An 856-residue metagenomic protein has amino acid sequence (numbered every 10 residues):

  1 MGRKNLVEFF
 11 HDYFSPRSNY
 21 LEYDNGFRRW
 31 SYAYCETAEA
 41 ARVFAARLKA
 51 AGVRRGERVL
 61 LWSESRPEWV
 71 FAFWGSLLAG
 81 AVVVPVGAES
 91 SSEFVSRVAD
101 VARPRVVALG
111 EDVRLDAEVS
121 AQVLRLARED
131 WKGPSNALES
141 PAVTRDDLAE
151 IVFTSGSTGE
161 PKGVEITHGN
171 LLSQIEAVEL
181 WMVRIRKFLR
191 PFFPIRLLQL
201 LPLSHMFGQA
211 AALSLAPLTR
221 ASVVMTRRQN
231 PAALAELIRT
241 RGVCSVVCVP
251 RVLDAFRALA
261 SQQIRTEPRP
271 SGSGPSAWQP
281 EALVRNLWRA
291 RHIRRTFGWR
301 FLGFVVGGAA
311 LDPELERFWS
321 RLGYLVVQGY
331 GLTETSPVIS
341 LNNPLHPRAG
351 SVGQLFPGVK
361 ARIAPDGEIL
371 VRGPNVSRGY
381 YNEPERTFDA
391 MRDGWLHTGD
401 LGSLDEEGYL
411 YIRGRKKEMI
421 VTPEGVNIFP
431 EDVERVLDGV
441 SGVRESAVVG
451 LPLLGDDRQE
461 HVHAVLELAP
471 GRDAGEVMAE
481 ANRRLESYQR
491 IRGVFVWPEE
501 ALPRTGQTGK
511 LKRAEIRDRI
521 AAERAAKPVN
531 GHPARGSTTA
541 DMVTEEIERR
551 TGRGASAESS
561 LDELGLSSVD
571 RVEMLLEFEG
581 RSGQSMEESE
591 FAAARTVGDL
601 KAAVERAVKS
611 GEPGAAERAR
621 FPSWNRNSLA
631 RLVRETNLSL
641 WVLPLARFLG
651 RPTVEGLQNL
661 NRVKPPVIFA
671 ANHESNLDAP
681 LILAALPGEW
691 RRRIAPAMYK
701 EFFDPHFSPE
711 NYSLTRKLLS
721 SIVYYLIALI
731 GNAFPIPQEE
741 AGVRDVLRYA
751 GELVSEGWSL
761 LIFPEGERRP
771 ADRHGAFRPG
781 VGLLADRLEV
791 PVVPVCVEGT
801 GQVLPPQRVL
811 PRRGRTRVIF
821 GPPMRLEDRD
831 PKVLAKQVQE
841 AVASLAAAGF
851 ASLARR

Functional and structural regions predicted by a protein language model:
N19, S135-F153, E160, R186-R196: Conserved pre-ATP/AMP-binding loop-to-beta segment of ANL
L21-R66, V70-W74, S91-S96, D100 (+1 more regions): Conserved AMP-binding/adenylate-forming core of the ANL superfamily
S31-Y34, A149-E176: Conserved AMP-binding A3 loop
F73, A88-D116, W131-S135, Q174-L198 (+1 more regions): Conserved ATP-dependent adenylate/AMP-binding module captured primarily in the ANL superfamily
V107, I363, G373, R378-G379 (+1 more regions): AMP-binding/adenylate-forming catalytic core of the ANL superfamily
L172-R196, L203-R291, R300: Conserved AMP-binding/adenylation subdomain of ANL enzymes
A447-G450, N482-A534: Conserved C-terminal "lid"/linker of ANL adenylate-forming enzymes
A474-G475, A521, E740-R856: Non-catalytic C-terminal accessory region of glycerolipid acyltransferases and related lyso-lipid remodeling enzymes
